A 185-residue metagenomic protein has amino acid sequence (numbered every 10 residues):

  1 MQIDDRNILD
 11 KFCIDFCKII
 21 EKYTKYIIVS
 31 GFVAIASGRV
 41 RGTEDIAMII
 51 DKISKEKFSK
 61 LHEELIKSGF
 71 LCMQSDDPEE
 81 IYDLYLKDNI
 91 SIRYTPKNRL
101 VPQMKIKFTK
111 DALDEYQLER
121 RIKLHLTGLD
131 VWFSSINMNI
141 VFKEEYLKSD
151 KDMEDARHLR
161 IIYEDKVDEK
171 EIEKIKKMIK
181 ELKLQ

Functional and structural regions predicted by a protein language model:
M1-Q185: Compositionally biased terminal segments of proteins
